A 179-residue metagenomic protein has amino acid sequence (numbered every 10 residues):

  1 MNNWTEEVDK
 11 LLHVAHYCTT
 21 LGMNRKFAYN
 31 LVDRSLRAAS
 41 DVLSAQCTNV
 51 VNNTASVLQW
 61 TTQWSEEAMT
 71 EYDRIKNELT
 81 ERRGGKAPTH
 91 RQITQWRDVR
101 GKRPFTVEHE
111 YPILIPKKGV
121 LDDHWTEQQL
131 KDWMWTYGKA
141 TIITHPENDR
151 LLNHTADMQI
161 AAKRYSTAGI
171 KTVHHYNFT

Functional and structural regions predicted by a protein language model:
M1, A28, P112, T126-Q128 (+1 more regions): General structural signal for secondary-structure boundaries
M1-G101, T155-K163, T167-F178: Nuclease and nuclease-like effector domains acting on nucleic acids or nucleotide cofactors
Q63, I113-K117, P146, R150: Amphipathic alpha-helical interaction surfaces
R97-M134: Histidine-centered nuclease catalytic patch
T106-V107, T141-H145, V173-H175: A structural signal for short, well-ordered beta-strand segments and their strand-loop junctions that often border
L114, T136-G138, A168, T179: A recognition module on extended beta-rich or small alphabeta surfaces enriched in W/G with H and D/E
M134-I160: Short Cys/His-centered divalent metal-binding micro-motifs
